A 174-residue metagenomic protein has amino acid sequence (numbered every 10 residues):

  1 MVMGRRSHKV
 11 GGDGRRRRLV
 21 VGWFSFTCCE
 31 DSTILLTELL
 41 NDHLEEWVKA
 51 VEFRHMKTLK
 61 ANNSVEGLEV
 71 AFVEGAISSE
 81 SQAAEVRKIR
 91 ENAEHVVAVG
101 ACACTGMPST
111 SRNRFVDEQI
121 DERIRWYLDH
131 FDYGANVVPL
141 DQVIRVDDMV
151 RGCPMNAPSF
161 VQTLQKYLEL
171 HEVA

Functional and structural regions predicted by a protein language model:
V2-A174: Iron-sulfur-associated redox domains of electron-transfer enzymes in respiratory and anaerobic energy metabolism
